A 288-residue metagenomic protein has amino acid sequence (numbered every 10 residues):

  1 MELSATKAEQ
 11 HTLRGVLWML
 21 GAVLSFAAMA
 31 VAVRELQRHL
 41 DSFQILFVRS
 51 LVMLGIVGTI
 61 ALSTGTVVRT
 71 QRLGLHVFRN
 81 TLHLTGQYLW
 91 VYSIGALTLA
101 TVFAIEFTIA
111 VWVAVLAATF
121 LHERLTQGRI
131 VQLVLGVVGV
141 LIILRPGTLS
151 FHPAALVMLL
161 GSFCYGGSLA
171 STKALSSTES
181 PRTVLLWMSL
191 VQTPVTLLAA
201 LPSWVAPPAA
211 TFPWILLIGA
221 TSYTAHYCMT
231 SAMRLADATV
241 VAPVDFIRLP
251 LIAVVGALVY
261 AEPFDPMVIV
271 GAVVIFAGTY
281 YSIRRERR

Functional and structural regions predicted by a protein language model:
E2, R14-G15, H39-T85, C164-G167 (+1 more regions): Transmembrane alpha-helices of multi-pass small-molecule transport proteins
E2-A5, F246, P250-R288: C-terminal-most transmembrane helix of multi-pass membrane proteins
R14-A22, A61, G65-V91, P153-G161 (+1 more regions): Loop-to-transmembrane-helix transition segments
V23-V31, G58, N80-Y88, A110-V115 (+8 more regions): Hydrophobic/small/kink-forming positions within alpha-helical transmembrane segments of polytopic membrane proteins
V31-R34, S42, V57, T148-P207: Transmembrane alpha-helical segments that form core, pore/gating elements of small-molecule transporters/exporters
Y92-G95, I109-V131, S203, P250-I269: C-terminal transmembrane-helix exit sites in multi-pass transporters
V102-T108, L175-V191, H226-A257: Helix-helix packing/entry segments at the starts of transmembrane helices
G128-R145, G161, Y165, M267-E286: Hydrophobic transmembrane alpha-helices of multi-pass small-molecule transport proteins
